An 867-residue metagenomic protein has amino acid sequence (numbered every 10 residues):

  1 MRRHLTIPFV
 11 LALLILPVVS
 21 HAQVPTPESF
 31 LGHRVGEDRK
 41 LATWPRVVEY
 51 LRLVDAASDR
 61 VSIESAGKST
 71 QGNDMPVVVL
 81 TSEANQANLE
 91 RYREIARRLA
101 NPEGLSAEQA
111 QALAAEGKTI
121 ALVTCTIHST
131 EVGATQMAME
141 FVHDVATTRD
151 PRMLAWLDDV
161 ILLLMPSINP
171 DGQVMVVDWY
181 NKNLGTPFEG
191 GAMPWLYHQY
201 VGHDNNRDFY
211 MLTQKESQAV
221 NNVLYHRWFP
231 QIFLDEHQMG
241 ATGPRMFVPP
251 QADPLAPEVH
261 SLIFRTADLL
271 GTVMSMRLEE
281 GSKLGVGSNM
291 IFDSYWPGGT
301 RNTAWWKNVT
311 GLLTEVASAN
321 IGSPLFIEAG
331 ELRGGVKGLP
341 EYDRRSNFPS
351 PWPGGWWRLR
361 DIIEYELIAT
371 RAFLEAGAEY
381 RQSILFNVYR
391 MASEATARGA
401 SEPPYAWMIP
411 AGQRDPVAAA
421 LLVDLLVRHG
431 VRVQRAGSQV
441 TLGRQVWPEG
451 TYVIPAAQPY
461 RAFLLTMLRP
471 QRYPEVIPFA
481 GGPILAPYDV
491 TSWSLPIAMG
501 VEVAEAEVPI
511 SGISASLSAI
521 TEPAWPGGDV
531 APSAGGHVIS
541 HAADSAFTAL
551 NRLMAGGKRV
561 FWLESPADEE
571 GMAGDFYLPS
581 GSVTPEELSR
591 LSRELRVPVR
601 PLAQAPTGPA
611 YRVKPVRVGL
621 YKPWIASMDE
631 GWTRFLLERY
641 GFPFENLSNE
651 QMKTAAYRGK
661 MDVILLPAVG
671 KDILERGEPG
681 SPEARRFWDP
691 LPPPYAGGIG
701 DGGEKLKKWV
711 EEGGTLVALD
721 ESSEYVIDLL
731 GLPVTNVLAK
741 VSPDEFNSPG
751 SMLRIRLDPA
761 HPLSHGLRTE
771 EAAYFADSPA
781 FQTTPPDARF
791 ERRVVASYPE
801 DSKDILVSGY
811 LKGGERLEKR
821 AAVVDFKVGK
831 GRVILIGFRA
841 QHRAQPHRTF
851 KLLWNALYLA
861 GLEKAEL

Functional and structural regions predicted by a protein language model:
M1-F9: Bacterial N-terminal signal peptides that target proteins for export
P8-P17: Bacterial N-terminal signal peptides
V18-A22: Sec/Tat signal peptide C-region and signal peptidase I cleavage site
Q23-I161, V201, R207-D208, T213-K215 (+6 more regions): Intrinsic-disorder/low-complexity accessory segments
Q109-Q111, L184-W195, V220, I232-G240 (+1 more regions): Structured alpha-helical segments in the cores of large, soluble enzyme domains
S129, P166-D171, M211, G240: Acidic, glycine-rich active-site loops and adjacent beta-strand->loop/helix elements that engage anionic groups
M153, D158-L162, I168-R207: Divalent-metal coordination cores built from histidine and acidic residues
S167-N169, Y180, D235-G243, S722-S723: Short, solvent-exposed turn/loop segments enriched in Gly/Ser/Thr/Pro and often Arg
